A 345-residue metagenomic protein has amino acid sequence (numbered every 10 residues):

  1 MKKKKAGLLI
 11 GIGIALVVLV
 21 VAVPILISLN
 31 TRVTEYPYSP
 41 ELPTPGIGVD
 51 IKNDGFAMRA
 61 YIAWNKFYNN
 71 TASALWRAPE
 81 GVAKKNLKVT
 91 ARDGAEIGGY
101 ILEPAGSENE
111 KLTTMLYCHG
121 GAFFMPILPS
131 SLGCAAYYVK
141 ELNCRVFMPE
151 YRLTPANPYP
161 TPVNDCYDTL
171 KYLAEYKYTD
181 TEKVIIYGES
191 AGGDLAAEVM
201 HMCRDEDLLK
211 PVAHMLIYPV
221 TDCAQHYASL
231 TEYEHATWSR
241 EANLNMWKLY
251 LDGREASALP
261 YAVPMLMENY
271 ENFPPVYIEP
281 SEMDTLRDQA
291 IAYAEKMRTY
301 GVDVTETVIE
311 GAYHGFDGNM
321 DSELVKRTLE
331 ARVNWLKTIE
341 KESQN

Functional and structural regions predicted by a protein language model:
K5-I101, K341-N345: A glycine/proline-hinged amphipathic helix-loop "lid/cap" segment that gates access to hydrophobic ligand pockets
K111-G121: Short beta-strand element of the alpha/beta-hydrolase
I127-L128, G133-A135, V139, F147-K183 (+1 more regions): Catalytic nucleophile-loop/oxyanion-hole region of alpha/beta-hydrolase and closely related hydrolase-like folds
G188, G192, A196: Gly/Ala-rich beta-loop-alpha elbow adjacent to hydrolase catalytic centers
H201-E255, N272: Hydrolase active-site cap/lid region
I278-P280: Short beta-strand/loop motif that positions the catalytic acidic residue of the alpha/beta-hydrolase fold
R298-G315: Catalytic histidine neighborhood in serine/cysteine hydrolases with alpha/beta-hydrolase-type architecture
D321-N345: Catalytic active-site module of serine/aspartate enzymes centered on a nucleophile-bearing elbow/loop
